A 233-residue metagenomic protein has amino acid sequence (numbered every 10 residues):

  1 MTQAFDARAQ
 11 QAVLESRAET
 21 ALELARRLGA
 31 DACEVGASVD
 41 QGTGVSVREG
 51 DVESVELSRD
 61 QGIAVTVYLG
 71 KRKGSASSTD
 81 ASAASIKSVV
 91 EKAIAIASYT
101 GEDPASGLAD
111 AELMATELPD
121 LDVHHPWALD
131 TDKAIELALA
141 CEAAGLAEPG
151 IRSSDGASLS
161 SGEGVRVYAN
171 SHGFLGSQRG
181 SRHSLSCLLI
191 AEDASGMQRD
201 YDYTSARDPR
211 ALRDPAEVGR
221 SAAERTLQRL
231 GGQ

Functional and structural regions predicted by a protein language model:
M1-Q233: Active-site bordering "gate/hinge" segments that shape substrate access to catalytic or cofactor-binding pockets
